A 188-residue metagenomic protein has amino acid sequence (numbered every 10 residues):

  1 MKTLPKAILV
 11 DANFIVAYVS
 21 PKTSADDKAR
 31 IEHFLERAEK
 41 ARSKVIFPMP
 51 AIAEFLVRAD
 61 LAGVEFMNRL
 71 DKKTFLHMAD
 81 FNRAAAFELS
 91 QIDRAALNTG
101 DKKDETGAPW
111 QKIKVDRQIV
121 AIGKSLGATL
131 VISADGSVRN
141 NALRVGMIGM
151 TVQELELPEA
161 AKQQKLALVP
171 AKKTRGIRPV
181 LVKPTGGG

Functional and structural regions predicted by a protein language model:
M1-F47, L56-K73, Q164-G188: Short, well-structured N-terminal submotif of metal-dependent ribonuclease cores
M1-P5, V120-G188: Acidic, PIN/NYN-like endoribonuclease modules and their adjacent C-terminal/linker elements
F14, A51, A85, Q118-I119 (+1 more regions): Alpha-helix capping/helix-boundary segments
I31, I52, A86-L89, D116: A general structural signal for well-ordered alpha-helical segments in protein cores
A41-V45, T74-H77, S125-L130: Short active-site oxyanion
E54-F55, E88, N140-N141: Phosphate- and divalent-cation-binding pockets in alpha/beta enzyme and binding domains that engage nucleotide-derived
F75-P109: Acidic catalytic patch
